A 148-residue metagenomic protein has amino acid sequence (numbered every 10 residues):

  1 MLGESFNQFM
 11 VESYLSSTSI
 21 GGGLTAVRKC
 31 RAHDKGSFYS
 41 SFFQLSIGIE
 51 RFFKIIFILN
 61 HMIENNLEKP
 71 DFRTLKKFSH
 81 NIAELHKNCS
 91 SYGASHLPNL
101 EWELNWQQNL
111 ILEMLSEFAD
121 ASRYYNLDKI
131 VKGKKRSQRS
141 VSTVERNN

Functional and structural regions predicted by a protein language model:
M1-F6, K132-N148: A cross-kingdom marker of C-terminal helix-rich interaction/assembly modules
M1-L45, I55-T74: Charged alpha-helical initiation segments
Q8, Q44, Q107-Q108, Q138: Residue-identity detector for glutamine
K29, K54-K129: Short non-catalytic regulatory patches outside canonical folded cores
F42, L67-D71, I130-V141: A sequence-level detector of short, solvent-exposed, charge-rich linear segments
R51: Phosphate-binding glycine-rich loops of NTP-binding sites
